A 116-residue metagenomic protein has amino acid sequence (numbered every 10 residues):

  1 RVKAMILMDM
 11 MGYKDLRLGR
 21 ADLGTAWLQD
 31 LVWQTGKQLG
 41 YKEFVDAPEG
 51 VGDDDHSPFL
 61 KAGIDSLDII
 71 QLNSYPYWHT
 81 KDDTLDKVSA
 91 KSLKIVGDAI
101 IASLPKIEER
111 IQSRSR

Functional and structural regions predicted by a protein language model:
R1-M8: A conserved short beta-strand
A4, Y13-R116: Active-site-adjacent substrate-binding region of metalloamidase/peptidase-like peptide-processing proteins
